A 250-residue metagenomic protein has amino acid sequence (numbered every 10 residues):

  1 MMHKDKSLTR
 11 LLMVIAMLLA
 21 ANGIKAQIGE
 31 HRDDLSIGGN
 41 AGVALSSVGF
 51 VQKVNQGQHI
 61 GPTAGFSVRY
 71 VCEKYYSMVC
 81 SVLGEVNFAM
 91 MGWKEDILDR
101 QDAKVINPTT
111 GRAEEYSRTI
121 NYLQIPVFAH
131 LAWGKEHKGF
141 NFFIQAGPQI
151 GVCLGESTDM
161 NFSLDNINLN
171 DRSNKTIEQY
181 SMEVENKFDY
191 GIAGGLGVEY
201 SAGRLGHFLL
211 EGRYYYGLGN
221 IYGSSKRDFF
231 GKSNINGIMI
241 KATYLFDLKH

Functional and structural regions predicted by a protein language model:
M1-R32, N40, A242-H250: Bacterial Sec-dependent N-terminal signal peptides
A26-R69, E185, D247-H250: Short glycine/proline- and aromatic-enriched beta-strand/turn motifs that initiate or cap beta-hairpins
Q27-L35, E73-C80, G134-N141, A202-H207 (+1 more regions): Short loop/turn motifs that connect adjacent beta-strands in outer-membrane beta-barrel proteins
R32, D189, G194-H250: Predominantly the C-terminal beta-signal and adjacent terminal strand-loop region of outer-membrane beta-barrel
G39-V43, A64-Y70, F88, I125-W133 (+4 more regions): Residues on the lipid-exposed face of transmembrane beta-strands in outer-membrane beta-barrel proteins
V48-G57, M91-Y122, C153-D189, N220-G237: Extracellular/periplasm-exposed beta-strand and loop segments of Gram-negative cell-envelope proteins, dominated by
H59-G65, S81, I120-P126, N141-F143 (+2 more regions): Transmembrane beta-barrel architecture of outer-membrane proteins
C80, A89-W93, T119-N121, A132-F143 (+3 more regions): Acidic/histidine-enriched, beta-strand-rich ligand/metal-binding domains
